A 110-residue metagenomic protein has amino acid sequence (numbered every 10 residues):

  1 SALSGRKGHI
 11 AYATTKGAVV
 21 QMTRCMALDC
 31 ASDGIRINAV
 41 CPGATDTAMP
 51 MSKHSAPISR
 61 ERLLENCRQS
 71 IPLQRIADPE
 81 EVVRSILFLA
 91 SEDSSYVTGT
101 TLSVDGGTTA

Functional and structural regions predicted by a protein language model:
S1-S4, M26: Active-site segment of SDR-like NAD(P)-dependent oxidoreductases
L3-H9, A31: Active-site "substrate specificity/gating" loop of NAD(P)-dependent dehydrogenases, especially the short-chain
Y12, V20, E80: Catalytic tyrosine of NAD(P)H-dependent dehydrogenase/reductases that use a Tyr as the general acid/base
T15, T23: Active-site helix of classical SDR
L28-S32, S95: Alpha-helical segment proximal to the catalytic Tyr-Lys
R36-D46, A90, S103-D105: Conserved SDR Rossmann-fold cofactor-binding beta-strand/turn motif
A44-S70: A glycine/serine/threonine-rich, flexible loop-to-helix segment that serves as the NAD(P) cofactor-binding "lid"
R75-V104, T109: C-terminal substrate-recognition "lid" of short-chain dehydrogenase/reductases
